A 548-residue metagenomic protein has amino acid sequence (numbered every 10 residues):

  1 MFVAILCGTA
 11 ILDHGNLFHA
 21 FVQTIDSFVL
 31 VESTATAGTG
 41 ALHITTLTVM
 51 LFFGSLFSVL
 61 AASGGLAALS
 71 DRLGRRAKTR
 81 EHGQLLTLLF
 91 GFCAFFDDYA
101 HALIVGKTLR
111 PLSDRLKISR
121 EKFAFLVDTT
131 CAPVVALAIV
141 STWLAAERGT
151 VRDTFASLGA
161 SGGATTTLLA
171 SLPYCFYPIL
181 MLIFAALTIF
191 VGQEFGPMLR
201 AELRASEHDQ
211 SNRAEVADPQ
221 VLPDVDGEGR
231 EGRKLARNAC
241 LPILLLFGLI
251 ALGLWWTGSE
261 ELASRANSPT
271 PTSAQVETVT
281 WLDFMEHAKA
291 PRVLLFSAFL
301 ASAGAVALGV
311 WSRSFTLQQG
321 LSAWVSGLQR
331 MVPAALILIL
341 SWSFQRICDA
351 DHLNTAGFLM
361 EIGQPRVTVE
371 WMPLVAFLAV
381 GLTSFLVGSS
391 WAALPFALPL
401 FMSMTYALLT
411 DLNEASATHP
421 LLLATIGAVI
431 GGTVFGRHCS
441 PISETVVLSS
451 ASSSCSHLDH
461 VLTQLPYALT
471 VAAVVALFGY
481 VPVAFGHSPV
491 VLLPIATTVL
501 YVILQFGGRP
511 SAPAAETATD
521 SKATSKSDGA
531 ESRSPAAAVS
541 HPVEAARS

Functional and structural regions predicted by a protein language model:
M1-V49, F176-P178, I189-F190, E207-S343 (+1 more regions): Hydrophobic transmembrane alpha-helices of multi-pass small-molecule transporters
L6-T9, S55, F92, A186 (+8 more regions): Alpha-helical transmembrane segments of multipass membrane proteins
T9-G15, V59, T142-L158, G258-N267 (+2 more regions): Extracellular/periplasmic helix-exit of transmembrane alpha-helices
I11-A124, S314-T418: Membrane-embedded alpha-helical segments and adjacent helix-loop junctions characteristic of multi-pass solute
A68-D71, A100-L112, F125, S141-G162 (+3 more regions): Re-entrant/interfacial helical elements at transmembrane boundaries that shape and gate the permeation pathway
R75-T79, T87-L88, R110-A124, L199-V225 (+2 more regions): Juxtamembrane inter-helical linkers in multi-pass membrane proteins
R80-A94, G106, I118-L144, L158-L180 (+5 more regions): Alpha-helical transmembrane segments of multi-pass membrane proteins
I118-L126, G192-L199, D224-E228, W311-S322 (+2 more regions): Alpha-helical transmembrane segments
